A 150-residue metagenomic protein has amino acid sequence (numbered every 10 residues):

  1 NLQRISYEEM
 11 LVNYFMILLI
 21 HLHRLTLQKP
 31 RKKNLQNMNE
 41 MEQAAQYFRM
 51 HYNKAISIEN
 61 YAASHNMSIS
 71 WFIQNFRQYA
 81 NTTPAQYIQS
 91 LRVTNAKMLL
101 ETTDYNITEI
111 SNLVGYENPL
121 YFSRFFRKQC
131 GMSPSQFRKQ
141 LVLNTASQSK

Functional and structural regions predicted by a protein language model:
L2-V12, L19-K54, E59-H65, Q78-Q86 (+2 more regions): Short, Lys/Arg-enriched, Trp-marked, Pro/Gly-tolerant hinge/linker segments that flank
Q46, M50, A55, E59 (+2 more regions): Terminal helix-turn-helix DNA-binding modules in bacterial transcription factors
S64-H65, V114-G115, F126: Core residues of bacterial helix-turn-helix
S70, L120, S135: Key DNA-contact positions within bacterial/archaeal DNA-binding proteins
